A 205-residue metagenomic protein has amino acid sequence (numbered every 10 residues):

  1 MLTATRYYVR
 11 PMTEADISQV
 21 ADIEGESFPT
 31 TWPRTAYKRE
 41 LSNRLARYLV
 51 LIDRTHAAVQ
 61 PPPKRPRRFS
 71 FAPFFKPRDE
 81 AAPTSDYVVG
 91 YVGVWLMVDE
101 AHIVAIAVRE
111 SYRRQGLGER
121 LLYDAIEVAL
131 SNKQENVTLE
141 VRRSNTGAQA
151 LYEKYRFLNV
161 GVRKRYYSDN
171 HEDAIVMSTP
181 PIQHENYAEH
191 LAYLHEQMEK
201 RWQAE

Functional and structural regions predicted by a protein language model:
L2, P11-R113, L122-N132, P180-H184 (+1 more regions): Acetyl-CoA-dependent GNAT
T31, Q115-G116, D169-H171: Non-catalytic, surface-exposed connector residues within folded enzymatic/regulatory domains
E40, T138-E140, E153, L158-I175 (+2 more regions): Conserved catalytic-core motifs of GNAT/GCN5-like acyltransferases
R44-L45, D99, N145, S168-D173: Short acidic/glycine-enriched loop/turn segments that link adjacent beta-strands
R109-Y123, S131-N132, R142-A150, K154-Y155: Conserved glycine-rich acetyl-CoA-binding loop
R114-G116, S144, L158-V162, T179-N186: Short, structured secondary-structure boundary patches
